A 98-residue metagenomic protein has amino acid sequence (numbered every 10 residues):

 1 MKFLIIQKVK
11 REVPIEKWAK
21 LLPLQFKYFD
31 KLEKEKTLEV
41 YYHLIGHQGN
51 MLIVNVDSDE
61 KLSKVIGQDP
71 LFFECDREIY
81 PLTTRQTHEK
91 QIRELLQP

Functional and structural regions predicted by a protein language model:
M1-P98: Conserved, structured core segments of small domains
